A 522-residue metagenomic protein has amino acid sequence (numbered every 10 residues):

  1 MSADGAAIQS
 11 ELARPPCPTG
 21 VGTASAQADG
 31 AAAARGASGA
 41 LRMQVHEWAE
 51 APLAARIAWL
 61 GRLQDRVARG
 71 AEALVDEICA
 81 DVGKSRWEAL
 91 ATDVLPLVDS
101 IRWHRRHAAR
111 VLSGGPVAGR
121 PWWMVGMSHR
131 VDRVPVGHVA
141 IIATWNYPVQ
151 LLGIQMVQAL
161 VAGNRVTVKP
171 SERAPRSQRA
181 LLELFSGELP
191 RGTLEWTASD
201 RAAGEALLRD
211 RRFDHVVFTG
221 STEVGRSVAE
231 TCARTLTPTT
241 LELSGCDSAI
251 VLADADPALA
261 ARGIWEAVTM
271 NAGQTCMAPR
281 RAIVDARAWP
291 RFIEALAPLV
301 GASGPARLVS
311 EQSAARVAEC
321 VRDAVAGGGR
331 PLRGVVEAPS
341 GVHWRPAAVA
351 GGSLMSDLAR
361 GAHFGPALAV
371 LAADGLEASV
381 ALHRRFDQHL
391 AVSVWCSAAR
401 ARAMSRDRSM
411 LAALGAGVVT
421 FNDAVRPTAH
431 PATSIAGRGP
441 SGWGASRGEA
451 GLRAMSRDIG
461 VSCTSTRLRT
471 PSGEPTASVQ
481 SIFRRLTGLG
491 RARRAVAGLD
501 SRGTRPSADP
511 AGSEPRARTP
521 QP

Functional and structural regions predicted by a protein language model:
M1-S128, A302-P305, P506-P522: N-terminal Rossmann-like NAD(P)+-binding subdomain of aldehyde/semialdehyde dehydrogenases
S2-D4, C17-G20, A24, H343-P522: Conserved C-terminal structural/oligomerization subdomain of aldehyde/semialdehyde dehydrogenase
G5, Q9-L12, G20-A28, E188-L189 (+5 more regions): ALDH superfamily catalytic-core signature
A31-A34, L53, A71, P257 (+4 more regions): Residues at or immediately preceding the N-termini of alpha-helices
V45, A49, Q64-V67, A71 (+13 more regions): Structural signal for hydrophobic packing residues in well-ordered secondary-structure cores of soluble enzyme domains
R56, I101, G163, L194 (+7 more regions): Residue-level signal for inorganic ion chemistry
Q64-R66, E77, V98-S100, H104-R105 (+10 more regions): Alpha-helical structural signal in soluble globular domains
G119-L259, I283, A373, R502 (+3 more regions): Rossmann-like NAD(P) dinucleotide-binding subdomain of oxidoreductase/dehydrogenase enzymes
